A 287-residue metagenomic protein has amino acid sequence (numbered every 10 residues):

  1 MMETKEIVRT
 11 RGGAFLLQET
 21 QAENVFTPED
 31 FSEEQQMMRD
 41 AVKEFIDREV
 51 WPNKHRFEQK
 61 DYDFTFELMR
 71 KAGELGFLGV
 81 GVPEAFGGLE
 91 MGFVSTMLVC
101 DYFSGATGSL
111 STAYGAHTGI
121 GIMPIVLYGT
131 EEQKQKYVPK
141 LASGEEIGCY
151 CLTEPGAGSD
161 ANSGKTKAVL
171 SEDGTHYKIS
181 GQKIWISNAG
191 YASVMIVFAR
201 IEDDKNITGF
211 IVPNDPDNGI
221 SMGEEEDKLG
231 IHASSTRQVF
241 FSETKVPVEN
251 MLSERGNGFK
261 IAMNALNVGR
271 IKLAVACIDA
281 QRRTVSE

Functional and structural regions predicted by a protein language model:
M1-A113, E132-K136, K140-S143, I147: Amphipathic, small/basic residue-rich leader segments at the start of a protein or domain
E3, P28-F31, M37-M38, S221-E287: Glycine-rich beta->alpha junctions and the first turn(s) of the following alpha-helix
G76, V99-S104, A199-E202, V212-D217 (+1 more regions): Short Ser/Thr-interspersed hydrophobic loop/turn segments at strand-loop and sheet-helix junctions that line or gate
M91, D160-N162, N188-A192, N206 (+1 more regions): Short glycine/proline-enriched turns and hinge-like loops at secondary-structure junctions
G105-G108, A157, I184-G190, V268 (+1 more regions): Glycine-rich phosphate/pyrophosphate-binding beta-alpha loops
T112-E132, G158-A161, V169-L170: N-terminal glycine-rich flavin-associated loop
G156-S159, W185-N188, R200-I201, K228-S235: Short Gly/Pro-enriched turn/cap motifs at secondary-structure boundaries
T175-S221: A short core secondary-structure module
